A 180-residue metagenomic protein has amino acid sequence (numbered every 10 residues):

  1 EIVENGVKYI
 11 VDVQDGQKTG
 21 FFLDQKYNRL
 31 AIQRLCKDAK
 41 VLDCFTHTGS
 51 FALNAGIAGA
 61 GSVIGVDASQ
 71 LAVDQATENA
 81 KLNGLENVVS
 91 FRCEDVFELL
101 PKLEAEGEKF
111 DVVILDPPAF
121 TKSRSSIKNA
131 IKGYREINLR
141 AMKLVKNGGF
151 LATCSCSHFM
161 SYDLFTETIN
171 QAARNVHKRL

Functional and structural regions predicted by a protein language model:
E1-F21: Non-catalytic substrate-recognition/targeting regions of SAM-dependent transferases
L23-A39: Conserved alpha-helix/loop element of class I SAM-dependent methyltransferases that forms part of the SAM/SAH-binding
D38-H47: Conserved class I S-adenosyl-L-methionine
T48-G61: Conserved SAM-binding loop of SAM-dependent methyltransferases across substrates and taxa, primarily the Class I
S62-D67: Conserved SAM-binding motif I beta-strand of class I
L71-I114: S-adenosyl-L-methionine
F110-R140: Mobile active-site "lid"/loop adjacent to the S-adenosyl-L-methionine
K128-N129, E136-L180: C-terminal substrate-binding/active-site "lid" region of AdoMet-derived donor-dependent transferases
